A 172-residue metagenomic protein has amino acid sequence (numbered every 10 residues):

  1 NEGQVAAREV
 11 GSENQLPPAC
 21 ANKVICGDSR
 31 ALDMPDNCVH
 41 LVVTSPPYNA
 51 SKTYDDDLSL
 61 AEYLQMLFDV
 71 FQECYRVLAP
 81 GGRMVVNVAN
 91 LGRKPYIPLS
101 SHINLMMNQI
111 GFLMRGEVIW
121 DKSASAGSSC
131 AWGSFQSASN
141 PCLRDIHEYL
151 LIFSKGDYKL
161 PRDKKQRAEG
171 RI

Functional and structural regions predicted by a protein language model:
N1-I172: Core catalytic lobe of class I
